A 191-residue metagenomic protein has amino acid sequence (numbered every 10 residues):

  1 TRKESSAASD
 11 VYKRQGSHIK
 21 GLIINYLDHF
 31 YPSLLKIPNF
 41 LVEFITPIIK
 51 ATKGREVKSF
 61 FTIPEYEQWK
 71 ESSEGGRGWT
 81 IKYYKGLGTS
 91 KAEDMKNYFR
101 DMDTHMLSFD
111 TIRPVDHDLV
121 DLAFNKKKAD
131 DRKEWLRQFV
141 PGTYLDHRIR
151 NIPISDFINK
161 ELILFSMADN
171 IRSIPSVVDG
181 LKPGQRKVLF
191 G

Functional and structural regions predicted by a protein language model:
T1-R2: Short, well-ordered junction/capping motifs at the entry into regular secondary structure
S5-S9, K13-G191: Conserved phosphate-chemistry cores used by DNA topoisomerases
